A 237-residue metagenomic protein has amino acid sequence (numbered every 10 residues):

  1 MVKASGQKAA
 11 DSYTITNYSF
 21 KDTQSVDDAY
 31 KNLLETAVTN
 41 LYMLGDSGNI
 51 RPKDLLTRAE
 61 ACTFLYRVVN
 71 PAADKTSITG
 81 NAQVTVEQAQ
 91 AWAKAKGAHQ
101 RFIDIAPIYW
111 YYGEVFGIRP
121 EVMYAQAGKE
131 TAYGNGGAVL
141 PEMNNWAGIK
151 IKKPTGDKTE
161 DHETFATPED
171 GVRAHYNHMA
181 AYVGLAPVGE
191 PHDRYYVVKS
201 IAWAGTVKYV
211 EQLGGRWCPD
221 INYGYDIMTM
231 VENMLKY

Functional and structural regions predicted by a protein language model:
V2-Q7, T36-N40, R67, A132 (+1 more regions): Glycine-rich, acidic and aromatic/proline-enriched surface loops and short helix-turn segments that act as binding
K3-Y30, L44-L55, R67-T76: Feature responds to low-complexity, polar/acidic, surface-exposed segments characteristic of secreted/exported proteins
N40-G45, K153-P154: The feature captures the short pre-catalytic strand/loop hairpin that immediately precedes and shapes the active-site
D74-Y237: Catalytic cores of secreted/periplasmic lytic hydrolases that degrade extracellular macromolecules
